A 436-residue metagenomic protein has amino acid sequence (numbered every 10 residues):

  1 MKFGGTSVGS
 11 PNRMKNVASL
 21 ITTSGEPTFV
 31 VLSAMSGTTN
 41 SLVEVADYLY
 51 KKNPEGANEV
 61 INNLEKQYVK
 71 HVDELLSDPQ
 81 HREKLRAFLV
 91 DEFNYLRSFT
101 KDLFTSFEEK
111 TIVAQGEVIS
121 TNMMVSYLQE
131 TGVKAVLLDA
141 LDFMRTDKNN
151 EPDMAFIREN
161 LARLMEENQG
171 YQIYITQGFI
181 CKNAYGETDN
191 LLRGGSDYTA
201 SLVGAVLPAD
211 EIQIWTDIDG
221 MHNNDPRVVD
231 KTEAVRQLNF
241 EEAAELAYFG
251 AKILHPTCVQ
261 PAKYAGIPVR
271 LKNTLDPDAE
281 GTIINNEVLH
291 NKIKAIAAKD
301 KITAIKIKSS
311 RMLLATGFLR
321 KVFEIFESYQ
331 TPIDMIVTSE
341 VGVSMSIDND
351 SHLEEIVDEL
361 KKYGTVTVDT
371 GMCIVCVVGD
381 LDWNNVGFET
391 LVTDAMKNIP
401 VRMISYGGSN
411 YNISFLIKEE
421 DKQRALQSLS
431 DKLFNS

Functional and structural regions predicted by a protein language model:
M1-L254, V259, K418: Nucleotide/pyrophosphate-binding catalytic subdomain
V8, T38-T39, R145, K182-A184 (+6 more regions): Flexible loop/turn segments at secondary-structure boundaries
P27-V30, T111, K134-V136, Q172-I175 (+14 more regions): Structural motif
M35-S36, I218-G220, V269, N273-D278 (+3 more regions): Glycine-rich beta-alpha junction loops
N168-N183, A247-R270, K306-T316, D369-N384: Electropositive, surface-exposed helix/loop patches at the edges of structured domains that serve as adaptable
N239-N285, L289-K308: A conserved active-site cap/scaffold subdomain adjacent to cofactor or substrate pockets
E280-S436: A conserved regulatory-domain signal marking ACT and ACT-like small-molecule sensing domains and adjacent regulatory
